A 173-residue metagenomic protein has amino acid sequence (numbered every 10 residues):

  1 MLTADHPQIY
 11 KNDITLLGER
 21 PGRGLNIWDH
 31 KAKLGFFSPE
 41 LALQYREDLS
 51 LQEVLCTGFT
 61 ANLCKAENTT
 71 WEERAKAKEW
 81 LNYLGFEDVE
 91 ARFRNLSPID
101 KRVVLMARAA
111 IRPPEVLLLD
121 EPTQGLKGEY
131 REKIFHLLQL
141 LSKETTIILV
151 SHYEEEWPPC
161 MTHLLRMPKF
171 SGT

Functional and structural regions predicted by a protein language model:
D13-D29, R92: ABC ATPase NBD Q-loop/coupling interface
S38-I99: ABC-family P-loop ATPase nucleotide-binding domains
M106: Hydrophobic anchor residue at the start of the ABC signature
A109-A110: ABC ATPase C-loop
L117-E121: Catalytic Walker B motif of ABC-type/P-loop ATPase nucleotide-binding domains
G128-E129: Helix N-cap at the start of a conserved alpha-helix in ABC-type nucleotide-binding domains
L137-V150: Conserved catalytic loops of ABC-family nucleotide-binding domains
Y153-C160: Conserved H-loop
